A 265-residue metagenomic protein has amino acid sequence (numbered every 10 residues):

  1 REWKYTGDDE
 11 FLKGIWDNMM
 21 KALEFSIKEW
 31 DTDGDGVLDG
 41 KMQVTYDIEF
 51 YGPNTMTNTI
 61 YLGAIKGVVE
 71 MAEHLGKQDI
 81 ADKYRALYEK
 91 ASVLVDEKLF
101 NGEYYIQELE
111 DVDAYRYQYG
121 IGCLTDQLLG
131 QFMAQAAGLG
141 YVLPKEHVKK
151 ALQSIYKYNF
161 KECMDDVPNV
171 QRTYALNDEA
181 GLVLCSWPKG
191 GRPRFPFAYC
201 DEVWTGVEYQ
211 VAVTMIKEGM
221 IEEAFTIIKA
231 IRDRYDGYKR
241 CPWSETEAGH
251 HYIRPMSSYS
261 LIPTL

Functional and structural regions predicted by a protein language model:
R1-D9, V44-D47, R192-F197, E208-V213 (+1 more regions): Glycine- and acidic
R1-V37, G52-A72, R85, Q127-A134 (+4 more regions): Aromatic-rich carbohydrate-recognition surfaces in CAZymes
E2-Y5, F25, E29, M71-L75 (+6 more regions): Structured segments of extracytoplasmic/periplasmic soluble domains in secreted or envelope-associated proteins
K28-P53, D96-W204, D236-G237: Extended glycan-interaction surfaces of carbohydrate-active proteins
N54-G76, Y88, S92, C200-Y235: Extended amphipathic alpha-helical segments enriched in small hydrophobics
K90-L99, G249-M256: Short, conserved secondary-structure transition motifs
I221-Y259, L265: C-terminal catalytic domain of Rieske-type non-heme iron oxygenases
